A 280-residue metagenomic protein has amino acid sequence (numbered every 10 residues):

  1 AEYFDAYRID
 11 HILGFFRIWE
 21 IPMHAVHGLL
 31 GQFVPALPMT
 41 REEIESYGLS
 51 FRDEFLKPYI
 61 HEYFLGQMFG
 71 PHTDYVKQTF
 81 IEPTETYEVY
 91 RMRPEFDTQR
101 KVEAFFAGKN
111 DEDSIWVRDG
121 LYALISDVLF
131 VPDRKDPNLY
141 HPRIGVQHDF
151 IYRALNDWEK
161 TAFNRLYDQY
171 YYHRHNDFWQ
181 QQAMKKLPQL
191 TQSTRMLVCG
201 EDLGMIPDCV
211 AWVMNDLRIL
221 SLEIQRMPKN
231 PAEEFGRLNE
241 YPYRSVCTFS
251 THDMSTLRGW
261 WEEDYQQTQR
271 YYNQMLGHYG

Functional and structural regions predicted by a protein language model:
A1-G280: Catalytic cores of glycan-processing enzymes that make or break glycosidic bonds
